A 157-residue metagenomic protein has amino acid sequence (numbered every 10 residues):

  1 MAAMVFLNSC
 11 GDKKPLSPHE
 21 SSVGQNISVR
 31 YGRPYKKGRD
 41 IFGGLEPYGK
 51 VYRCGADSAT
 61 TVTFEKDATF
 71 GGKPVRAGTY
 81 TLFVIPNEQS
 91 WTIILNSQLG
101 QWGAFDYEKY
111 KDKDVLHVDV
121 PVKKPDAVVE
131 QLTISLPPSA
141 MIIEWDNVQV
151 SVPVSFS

Functional and structural regions predicted by a protein language model:
M1-N8: Sec-dependent bacterial lipoprotein signal peptides
A2, V23, P34, G44 (+2 more regions): Alpha-helical protein-protein interaction elements
N8, A68-F70, S139: Functionally constrained cores in energy, signaling, and assembly domains
C10-R53, G100-S157: Primarily secretory-pathway and cell-envelope proteins
C54-Q101: Mid-length scaffold segments of soluble, non-membrane domains
